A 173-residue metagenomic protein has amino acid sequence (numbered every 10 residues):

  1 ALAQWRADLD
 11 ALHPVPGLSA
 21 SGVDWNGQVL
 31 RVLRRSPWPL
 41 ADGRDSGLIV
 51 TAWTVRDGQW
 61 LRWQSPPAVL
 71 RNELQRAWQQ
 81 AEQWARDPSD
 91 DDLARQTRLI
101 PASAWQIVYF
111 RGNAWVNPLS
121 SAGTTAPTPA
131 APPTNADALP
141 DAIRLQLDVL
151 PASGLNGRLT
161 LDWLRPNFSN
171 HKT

Functional and structural regions predicted by a protein language model:
A1-Q75: Extracytoplasmic beta-strand-rich oligomerization domains located immediately C-terminal to a leader/signal peptide
H13, L61, A68-R71, D92 (+3 more regions): Amphipathic alpha-helical interaction segments
V23, W78, S120-G123: Residue-level signal for alpha-helical context at structural boundaries
G27, L40, V55, R62-S65 (+5 more regions): Intrinsic disorder/low-complexity segments enriched in polar/charged and small flexible residues
D42, D91, T134-A136: Residues embedded in well-ordered secondary-structure elements
A81-T97: Short aromatic-glycine motifs in intrinsically disordered, low-complexity regions
Q96-T173: Short linear sequence signals and composition-biased patches located at protein termini or domain-edge surfaces
